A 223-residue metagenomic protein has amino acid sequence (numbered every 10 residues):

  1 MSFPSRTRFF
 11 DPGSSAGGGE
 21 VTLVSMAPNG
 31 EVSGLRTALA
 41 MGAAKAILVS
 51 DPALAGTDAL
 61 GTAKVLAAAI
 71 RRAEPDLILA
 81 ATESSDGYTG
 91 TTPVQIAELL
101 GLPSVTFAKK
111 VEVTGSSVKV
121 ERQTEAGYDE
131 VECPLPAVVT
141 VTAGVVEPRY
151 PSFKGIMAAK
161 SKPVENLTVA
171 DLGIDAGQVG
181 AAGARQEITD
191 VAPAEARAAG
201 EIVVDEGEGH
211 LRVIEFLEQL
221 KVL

Functional and structural regions predicted by a protein language model:
M1-L223: N-terminal glycine-rich FAD/FM-binding segment characteristic of electron-transfer flavoproteins
